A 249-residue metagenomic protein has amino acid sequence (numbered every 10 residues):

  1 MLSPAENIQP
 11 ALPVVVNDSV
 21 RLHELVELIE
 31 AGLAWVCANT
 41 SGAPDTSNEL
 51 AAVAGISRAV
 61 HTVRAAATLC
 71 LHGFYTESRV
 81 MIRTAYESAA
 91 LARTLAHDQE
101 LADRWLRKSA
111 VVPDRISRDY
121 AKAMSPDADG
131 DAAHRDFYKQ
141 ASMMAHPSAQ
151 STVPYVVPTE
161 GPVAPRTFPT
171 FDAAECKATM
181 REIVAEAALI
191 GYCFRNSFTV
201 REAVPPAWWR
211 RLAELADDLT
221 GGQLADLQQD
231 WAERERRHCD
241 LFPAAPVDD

Functional and structural regions predicted by a protein language model:
M1-M81, E87, L91-A92, A96 (+1 more regions): A cross-kingdom marker of C-terminal helix-rich interaction/assembly modules
